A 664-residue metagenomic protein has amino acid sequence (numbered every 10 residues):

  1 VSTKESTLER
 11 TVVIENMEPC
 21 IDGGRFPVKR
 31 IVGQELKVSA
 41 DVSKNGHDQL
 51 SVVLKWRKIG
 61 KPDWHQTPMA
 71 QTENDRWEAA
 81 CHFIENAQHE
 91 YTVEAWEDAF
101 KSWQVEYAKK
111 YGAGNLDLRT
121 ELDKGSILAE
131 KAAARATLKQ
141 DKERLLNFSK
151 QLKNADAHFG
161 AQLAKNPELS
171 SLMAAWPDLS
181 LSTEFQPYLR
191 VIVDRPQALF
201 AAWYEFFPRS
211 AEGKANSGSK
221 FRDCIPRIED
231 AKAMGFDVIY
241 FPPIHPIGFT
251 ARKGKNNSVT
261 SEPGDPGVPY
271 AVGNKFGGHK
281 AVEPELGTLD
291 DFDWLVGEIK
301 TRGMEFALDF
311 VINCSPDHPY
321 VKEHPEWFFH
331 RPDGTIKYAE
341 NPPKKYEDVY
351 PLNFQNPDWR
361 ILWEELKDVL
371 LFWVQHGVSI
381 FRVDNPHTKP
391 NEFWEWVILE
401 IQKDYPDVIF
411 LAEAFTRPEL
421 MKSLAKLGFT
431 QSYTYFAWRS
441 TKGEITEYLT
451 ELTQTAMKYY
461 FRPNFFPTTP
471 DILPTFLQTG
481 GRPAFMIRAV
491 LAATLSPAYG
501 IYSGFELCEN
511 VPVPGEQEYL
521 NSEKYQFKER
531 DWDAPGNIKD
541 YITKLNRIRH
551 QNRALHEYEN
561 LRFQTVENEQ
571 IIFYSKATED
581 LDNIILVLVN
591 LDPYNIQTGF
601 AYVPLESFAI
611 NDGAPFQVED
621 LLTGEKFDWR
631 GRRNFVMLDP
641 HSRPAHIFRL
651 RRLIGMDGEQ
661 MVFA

Functional and structural regions predicted by a protein language model:
V1-P208, S217-D237, P246, I299 (+4 more regions): Carbohydrate-interacting/catalytic domains
Q197-S219, I247-L295, K322-R360, N521-E529: Aromatic- and acidic-residue-enriched carbohydrate-binding clefts of CAZyme catalytic domains
A202-Y204, I239-F241, F306-L308, F381 (+4 more regions): Hydrophobic faces of well-ordered beta-strands that scaffold small-molecule active sites in alpha/beta enzyme cores
K220-D230, D358-W373, A484-A489: Short, acidic/polar
F241-F249, D309-P319, D384-P390, E413-R417 (+2 more regions): Short, solvent-exposed turn/loop segments enriched in Gly/Ser/Thr/Pro and often Arg
P316-E326, W394, Q402-K403, F415-I445 (+1 more regions): Substrate-binding cleft/loops of secretory-pathway carbohydrate-active enzymes
K322, E326, H330, N353-M421: Active-site neighborhood of glycoside hydrolase catalytic domains
E400-E413, P418, S440-G515, D580: Catalytic-core region of carbohydrate-active enzymes that cleave or remodel glycosidic bonds
